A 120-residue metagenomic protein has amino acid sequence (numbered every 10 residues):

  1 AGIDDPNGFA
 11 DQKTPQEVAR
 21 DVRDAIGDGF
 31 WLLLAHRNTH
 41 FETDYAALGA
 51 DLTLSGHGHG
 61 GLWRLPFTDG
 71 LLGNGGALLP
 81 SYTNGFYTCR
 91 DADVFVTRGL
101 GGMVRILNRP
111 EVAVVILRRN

Functional and structural regions predicted by a protein language model:
A1-N120: Soluble catalytic domains of enzymes that build or remodel membrane lipids, polysaccharides, and related
